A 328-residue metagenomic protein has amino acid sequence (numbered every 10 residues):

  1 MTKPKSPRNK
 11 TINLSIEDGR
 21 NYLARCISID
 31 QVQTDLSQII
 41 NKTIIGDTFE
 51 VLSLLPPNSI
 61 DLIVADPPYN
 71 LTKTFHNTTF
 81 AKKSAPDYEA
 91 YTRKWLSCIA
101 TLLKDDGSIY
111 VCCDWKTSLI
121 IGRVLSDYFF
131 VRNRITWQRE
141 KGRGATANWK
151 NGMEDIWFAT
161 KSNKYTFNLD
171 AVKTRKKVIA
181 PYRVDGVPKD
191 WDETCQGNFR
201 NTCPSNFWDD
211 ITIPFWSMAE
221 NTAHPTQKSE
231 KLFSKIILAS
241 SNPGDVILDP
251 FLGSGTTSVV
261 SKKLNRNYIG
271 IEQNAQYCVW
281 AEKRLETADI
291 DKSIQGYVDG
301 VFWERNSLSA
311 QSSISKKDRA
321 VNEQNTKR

Functional and structural regions predicted by a protein language model:
M1-W280, A320-R328: Core catalytic lobe of class I
Q276-R328: PRPP-dependent phosphoribosyltransferase catalytic core
